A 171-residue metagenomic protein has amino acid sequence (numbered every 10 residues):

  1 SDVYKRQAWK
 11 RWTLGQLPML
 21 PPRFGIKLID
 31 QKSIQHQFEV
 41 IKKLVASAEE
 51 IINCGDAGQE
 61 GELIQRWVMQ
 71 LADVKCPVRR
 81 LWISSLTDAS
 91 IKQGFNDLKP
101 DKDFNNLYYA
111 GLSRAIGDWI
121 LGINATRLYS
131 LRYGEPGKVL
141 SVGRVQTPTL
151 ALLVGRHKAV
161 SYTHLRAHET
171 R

Functional and structural regions predicted by a protein language model:
S1-W119, I123: Intrinsically disordered, low-complexity regulatory segments
V3-Q7, T163-T170: Conserved small/polar residues in nucleotide/adenosyl-binding loops
C54-D56, R144, H168: Alpha-helical architecture
I91-S161, L165-R166: C-terminal or mid-to-C-terminal helical accessory/interaction module adjacent to the motor/catalytic core
